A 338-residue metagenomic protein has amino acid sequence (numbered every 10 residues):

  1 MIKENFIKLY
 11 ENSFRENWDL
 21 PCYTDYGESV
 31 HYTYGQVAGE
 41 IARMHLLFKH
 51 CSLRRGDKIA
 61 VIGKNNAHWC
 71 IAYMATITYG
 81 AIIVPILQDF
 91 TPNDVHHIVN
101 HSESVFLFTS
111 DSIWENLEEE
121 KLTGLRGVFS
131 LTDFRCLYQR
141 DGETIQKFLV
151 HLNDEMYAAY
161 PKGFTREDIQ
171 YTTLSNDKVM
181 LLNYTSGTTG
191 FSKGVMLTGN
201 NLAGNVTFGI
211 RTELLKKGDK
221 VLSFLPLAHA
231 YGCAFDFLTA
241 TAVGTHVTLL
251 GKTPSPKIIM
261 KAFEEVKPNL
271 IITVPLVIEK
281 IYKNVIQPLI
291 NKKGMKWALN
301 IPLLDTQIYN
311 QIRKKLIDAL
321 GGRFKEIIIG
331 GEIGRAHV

Functional and structural regions predicted by a protein language model:
M1-C22, G39: A short N-terminal helical cap/helix-turn-helix that marks the beginning of AMP-binding/adenylate-forming
W18-D19, L149-Y184, F191, L214-K220: Conserved pre-ATP/AMP-binding loop-to-beta segment of ANL
C22-N66, C70, M74, T91-H96 (+1 more regions): Conserved AMP-binding/adenylate-forming core of the ANL superfamily
H31-G35, L149, Y171-T172, M180-V206: Conserved AMP-binding A3 loop
C51, T78, I82-Y157: Structural core segment of the AMP-binding/adenylate-forming
K58, K64-V84, Q88-P92, N100-F106 (+3 more regions): A short helix-loop-beta submotif of the ANL/AMP-binding
T185, A336-V338: Conserved small/polar residues in nucleotide/adenosyl-binding loops
A203-K220, L227-K315, R323: Conserved AMP-binding/adenylation subdomain of ANL enzymes
